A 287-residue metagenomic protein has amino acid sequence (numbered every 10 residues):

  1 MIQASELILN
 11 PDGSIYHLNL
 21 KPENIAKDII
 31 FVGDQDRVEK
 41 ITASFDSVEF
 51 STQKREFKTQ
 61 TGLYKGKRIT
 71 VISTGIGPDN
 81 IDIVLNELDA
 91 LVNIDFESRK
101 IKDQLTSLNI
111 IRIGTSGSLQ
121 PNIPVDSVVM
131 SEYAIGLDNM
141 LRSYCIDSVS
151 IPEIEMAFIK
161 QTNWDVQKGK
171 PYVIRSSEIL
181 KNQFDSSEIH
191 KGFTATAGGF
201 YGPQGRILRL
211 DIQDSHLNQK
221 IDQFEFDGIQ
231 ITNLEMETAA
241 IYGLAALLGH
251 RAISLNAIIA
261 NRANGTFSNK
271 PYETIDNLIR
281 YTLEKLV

Functional and structural regions predicted by a protein language model:
M1-Y172: Metabolite-binding pocket within alpha/beta catalytic cores that recognizes anionic/polar moieties
P22, G199-Q204, D276-K285: Intrinsically disordered, low-complexity segments enriched in small residues
F31, V38, T74-I81, L85 (+5 more regions): Generic structural signal for well-ordered, non-membrane alpha-helical segments in soluble metabolic enzymes
G117, A134, A195-G202, A240 (+1 more regions): Glycine-rich beta-alpha junction loops
I154-F226: Active-site rim beta-loop-alpha module in soluble metabolic enzymes
N218-G228, L234, T238-L244: A short, acidic, amphipathic alpha-helical segment used as a generic capping/interface helix at domain edges
A239-P271: Zn-dependent metallopeptidase/amidohydrolase metal-coordination segment
N261-V287: His/Asp/Glu-rich mid-to-C-terminal helical/loop segments that flank catalytic regions of hydrolases
